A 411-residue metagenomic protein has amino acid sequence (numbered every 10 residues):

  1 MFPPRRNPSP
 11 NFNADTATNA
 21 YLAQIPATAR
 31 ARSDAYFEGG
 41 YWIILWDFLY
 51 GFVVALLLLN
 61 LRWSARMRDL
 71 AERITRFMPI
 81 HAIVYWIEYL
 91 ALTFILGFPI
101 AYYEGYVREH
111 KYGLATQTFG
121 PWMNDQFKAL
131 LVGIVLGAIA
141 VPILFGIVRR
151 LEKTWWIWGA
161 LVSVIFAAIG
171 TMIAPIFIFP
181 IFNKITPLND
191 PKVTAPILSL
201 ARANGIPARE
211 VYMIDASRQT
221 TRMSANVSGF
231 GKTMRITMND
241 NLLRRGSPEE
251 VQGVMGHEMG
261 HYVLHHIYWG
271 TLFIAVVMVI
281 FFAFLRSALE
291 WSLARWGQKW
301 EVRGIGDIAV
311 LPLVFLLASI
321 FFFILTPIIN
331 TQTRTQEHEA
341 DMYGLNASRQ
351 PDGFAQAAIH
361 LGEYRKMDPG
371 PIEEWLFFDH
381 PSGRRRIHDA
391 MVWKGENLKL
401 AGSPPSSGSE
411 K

Functional and structural regions predicted by a protein language model:
F2-L61, A65-I305, F315-K411: Polar-ligand-bearing catalytic/cofactor-coordination segments of membrane-embedded or membrane-tethered inner-membrane
